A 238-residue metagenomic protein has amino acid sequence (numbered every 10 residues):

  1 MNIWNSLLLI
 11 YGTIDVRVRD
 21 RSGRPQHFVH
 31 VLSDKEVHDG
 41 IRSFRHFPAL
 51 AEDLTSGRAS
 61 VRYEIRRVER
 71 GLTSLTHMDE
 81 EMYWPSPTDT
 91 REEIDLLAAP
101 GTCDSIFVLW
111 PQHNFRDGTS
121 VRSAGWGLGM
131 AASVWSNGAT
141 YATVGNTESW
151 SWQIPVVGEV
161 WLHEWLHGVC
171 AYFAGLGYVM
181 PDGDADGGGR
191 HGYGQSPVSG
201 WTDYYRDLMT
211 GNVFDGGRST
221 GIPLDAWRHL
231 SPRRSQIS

Functional and structural regions predicted by a protein language model:
M1-D104, P111-A124, S149-Q153: Propeptide-to-catalytic entry region of secreted or membrane-anchored zinc metalloproteases
Y83, G125, V134, S149-S151 (+3 more regions): Residues in intrinsically disordered, low-complexity segments of regulatory proteins
D104-I106, V157-G158: Residue-level detector of short, conserved catalytic/binding motifs and their immediate flanks
L109-P111, Y172: Conserved residues at the C-terminal ends of beta-strands
H113-Y141: Catalytic zinc-binding patch centered on the HExxH motif and its immediate surroundings that defines zinc-dependent
T140-L162: Short pre-active-site segment immediately N-terminal to the catalytic Zn-binding motif
E159-G175: Active-site recognition of the HExxH zinc-binding catalytic motif
F173-S238: Replace "(M1/M4/M9/M12/WLM)" with "(e.g., M1/M4/M8/M9/M12/M26/WLM)" and add "not limited to" to clarify scope
